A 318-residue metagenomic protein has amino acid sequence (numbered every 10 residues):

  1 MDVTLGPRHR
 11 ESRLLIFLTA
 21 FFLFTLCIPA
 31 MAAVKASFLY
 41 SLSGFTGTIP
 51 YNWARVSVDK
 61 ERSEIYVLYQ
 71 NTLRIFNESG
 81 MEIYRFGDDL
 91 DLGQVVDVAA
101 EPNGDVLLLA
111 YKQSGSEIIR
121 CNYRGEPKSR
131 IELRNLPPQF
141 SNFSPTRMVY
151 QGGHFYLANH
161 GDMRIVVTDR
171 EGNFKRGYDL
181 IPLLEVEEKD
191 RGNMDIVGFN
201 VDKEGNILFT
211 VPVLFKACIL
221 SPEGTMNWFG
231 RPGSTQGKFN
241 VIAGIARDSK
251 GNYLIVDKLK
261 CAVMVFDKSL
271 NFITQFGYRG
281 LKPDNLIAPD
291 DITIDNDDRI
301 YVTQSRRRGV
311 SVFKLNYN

Functional and structural regions predicted by a protein language model:
M1-S12: N-terminal secretory signal peptides that target proteins for export/translocation
S12-F17, E78: General helical structural elements
I16-L26: Bacterial N-terminal signal peptides
A30-N318: Eukaryotic scaffold repeat domains enriched in small/polar residues
